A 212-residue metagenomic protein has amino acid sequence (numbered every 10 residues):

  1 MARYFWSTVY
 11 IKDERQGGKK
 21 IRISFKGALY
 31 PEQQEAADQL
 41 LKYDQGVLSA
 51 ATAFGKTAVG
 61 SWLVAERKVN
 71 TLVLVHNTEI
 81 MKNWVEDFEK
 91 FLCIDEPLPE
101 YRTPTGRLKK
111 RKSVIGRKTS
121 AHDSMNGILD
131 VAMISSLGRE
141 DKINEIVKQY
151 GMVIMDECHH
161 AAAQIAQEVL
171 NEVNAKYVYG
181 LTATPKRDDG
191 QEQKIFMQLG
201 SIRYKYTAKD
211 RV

Functional and structural regions predicted by a protein language model:
M1-F5: Charged, low-complexity intrinsically disordered regions
V9-S49: Conserved pre-motif I regulatory segment
F54-K90, I165-A166, R187: Conserved Walker A/P-loop ATP-binding site and its immediately adjacent core in helicase/helicase-like ATPase domains
V73-L74, R117, G180: Structural beta-sheet core signal
E79-A121: Conserved helix-turn-beta segment of the N-terminal RecA-like "Helicase ATP-binding" lobe in SF1/SF2 helicases
K82-N83, M125, R139, R187-E192: Switch/connector loops and helix/strand junctions flanking conserved nucleotide-binding motifs in nucleotide-processing
T119-M152, A163-E168: Conserved helix/coil segment N-terminal to the catalytic DExD/H
G151-M152, E157-V212: Post-DEXD/H (motif II) to motif III coupling segment of the RecA-like Helicase ATP-binding lobe
